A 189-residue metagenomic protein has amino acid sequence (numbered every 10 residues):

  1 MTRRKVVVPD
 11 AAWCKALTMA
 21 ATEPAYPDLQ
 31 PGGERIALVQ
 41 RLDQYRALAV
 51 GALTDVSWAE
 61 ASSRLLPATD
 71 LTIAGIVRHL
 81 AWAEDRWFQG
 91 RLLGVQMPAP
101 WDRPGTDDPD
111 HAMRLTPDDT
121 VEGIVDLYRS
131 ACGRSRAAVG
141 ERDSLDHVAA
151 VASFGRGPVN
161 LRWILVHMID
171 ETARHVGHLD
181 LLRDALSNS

Functional and structural regions predicted by a protein language model:
R3-D28, R35-T54, W58-P109, A150-S189: Short, contiguous alpha-helical
P109-V148, R162-M168: Acidic/histidine-rich alpha-helical segments that form the ligand environment of transition-metal centers
